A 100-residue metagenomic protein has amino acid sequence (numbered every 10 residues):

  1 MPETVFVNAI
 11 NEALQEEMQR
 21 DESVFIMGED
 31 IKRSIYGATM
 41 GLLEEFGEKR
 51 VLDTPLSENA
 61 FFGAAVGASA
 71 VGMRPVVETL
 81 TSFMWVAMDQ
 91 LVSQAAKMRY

Functional and structural regions predicted by a protein language model:
M1-Y100: Thiamine diphosphate
